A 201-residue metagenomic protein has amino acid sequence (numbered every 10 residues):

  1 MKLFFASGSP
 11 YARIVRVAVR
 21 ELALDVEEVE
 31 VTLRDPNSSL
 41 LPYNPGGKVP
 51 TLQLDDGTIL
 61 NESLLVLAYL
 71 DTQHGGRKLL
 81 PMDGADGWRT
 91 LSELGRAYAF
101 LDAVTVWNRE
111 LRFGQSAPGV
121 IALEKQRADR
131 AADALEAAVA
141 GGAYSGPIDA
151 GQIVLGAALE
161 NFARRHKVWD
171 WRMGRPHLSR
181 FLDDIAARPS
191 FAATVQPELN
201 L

Functional and structural regions predicted by a protein language model:
M1-G119: GST-like domain detector, emphasizing the conserved glutathione-binding G-site in the N-terminal thioredoxin-like
L52, L135, I153, I185-R188: Residue-level signal for nonpolar/aromatic packing positions in well-ordered secondary structure
L67, D71, L91, A132 (+2 more regions): Non-transmembrane alpha-helical segments in soluble domains of secreted/periplasmic/extracellular proteins
R77-M82, P147, W171, A192-Q196: Short, hydrophobic secondary-structure boundary micro-motifs
A97-R180: GST-like fold's C-terminal all-alpha helical module
M173-T194: C-terminal end-helix/capping segment
L199-L201: Carbohydrate-binding/catalytic loop surfaces
